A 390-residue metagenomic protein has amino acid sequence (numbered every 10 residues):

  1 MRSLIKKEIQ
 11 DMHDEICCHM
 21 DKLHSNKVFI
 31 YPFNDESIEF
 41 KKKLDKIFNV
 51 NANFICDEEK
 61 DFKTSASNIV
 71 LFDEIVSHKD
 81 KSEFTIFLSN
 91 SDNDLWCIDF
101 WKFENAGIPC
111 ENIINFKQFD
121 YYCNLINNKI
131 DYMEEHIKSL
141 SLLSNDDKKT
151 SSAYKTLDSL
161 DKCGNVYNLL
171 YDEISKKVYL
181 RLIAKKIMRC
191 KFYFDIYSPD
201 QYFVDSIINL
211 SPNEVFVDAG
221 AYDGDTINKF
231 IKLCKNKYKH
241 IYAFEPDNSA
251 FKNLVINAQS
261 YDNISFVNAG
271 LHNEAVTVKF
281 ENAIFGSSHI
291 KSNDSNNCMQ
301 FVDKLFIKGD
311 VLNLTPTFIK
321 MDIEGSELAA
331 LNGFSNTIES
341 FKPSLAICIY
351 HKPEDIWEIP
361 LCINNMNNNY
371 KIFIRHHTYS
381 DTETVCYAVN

Functional and structural regions predicted by a protein language model:
M1-F29, D35-F48, K60-T85, S89-N390: Phosphate/nucleotide-binding beta-alpha loop and adjacent structural elements of enzyme active sites
F54-I55, A243: Short beta-strand "acidic-cap" motif of Rossmann-like dinucleotide-binding folds
